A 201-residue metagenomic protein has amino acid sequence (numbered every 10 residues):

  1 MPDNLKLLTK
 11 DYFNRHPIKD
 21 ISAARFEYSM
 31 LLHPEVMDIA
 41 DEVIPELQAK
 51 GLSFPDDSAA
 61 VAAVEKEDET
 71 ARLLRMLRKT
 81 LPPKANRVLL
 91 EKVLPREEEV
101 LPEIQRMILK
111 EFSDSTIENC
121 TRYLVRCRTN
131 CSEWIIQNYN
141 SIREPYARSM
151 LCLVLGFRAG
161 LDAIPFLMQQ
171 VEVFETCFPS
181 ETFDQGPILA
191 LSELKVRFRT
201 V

Functional and structural regions predicted by a protein language model:
K10-H16, A23-P34, E42-E65, R75-K79 (+6 more regions): Structural detector for internal amphipathic alpha-helices that build alpha-solenoid repeat scaffolds
P102-R106, E133-N138, D162-Q170, T200-V201: Short sequence/structural elements of tandem HEAT/ARM alpha-solenoid repeats
V171-E175: TPR/TPR-like (Sel1-like) alpha-helical repeat modules
